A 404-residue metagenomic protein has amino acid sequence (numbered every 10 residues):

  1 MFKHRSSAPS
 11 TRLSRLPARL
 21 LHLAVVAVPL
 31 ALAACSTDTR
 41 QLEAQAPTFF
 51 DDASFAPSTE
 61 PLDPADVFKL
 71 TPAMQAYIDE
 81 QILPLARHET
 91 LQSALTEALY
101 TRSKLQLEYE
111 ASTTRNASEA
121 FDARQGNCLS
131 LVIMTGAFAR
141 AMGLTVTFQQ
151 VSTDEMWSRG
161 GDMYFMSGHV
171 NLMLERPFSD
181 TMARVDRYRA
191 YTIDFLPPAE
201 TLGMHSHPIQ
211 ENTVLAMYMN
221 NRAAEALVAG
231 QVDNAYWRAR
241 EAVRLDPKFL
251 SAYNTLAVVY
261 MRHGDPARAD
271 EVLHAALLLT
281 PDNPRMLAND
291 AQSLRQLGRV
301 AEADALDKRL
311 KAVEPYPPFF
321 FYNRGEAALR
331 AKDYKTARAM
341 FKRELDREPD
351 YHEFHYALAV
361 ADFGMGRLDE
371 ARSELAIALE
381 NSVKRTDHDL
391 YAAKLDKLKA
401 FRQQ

Functional and structural regions predicted by a protein language model:
L32-A34: C-terminal motif of bacterial Sec signal peptides marking the signal peptidase cleavage site
P57-A120: Secondary-structure boundary elements
S112-Y253, A267-L279: Long, contiguous interaction/recruitment modules in multidomain scaffold/adaptor proteins
N221, T255, N289, N323 (+2 more regions): Canonical tetratricopeptide repeat
